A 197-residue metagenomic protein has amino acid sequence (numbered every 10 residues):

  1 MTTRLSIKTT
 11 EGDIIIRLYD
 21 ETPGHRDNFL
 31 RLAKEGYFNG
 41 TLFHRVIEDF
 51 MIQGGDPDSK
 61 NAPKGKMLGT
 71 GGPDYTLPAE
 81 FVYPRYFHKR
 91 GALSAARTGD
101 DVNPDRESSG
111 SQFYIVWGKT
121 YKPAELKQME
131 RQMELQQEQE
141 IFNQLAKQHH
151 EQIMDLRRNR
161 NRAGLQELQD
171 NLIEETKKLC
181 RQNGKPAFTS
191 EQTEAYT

Functional and structural regions predicted by a protein language model:
M1-T197: Cyclophilin-like peptidyl-prolyl cis-trans isomerases
